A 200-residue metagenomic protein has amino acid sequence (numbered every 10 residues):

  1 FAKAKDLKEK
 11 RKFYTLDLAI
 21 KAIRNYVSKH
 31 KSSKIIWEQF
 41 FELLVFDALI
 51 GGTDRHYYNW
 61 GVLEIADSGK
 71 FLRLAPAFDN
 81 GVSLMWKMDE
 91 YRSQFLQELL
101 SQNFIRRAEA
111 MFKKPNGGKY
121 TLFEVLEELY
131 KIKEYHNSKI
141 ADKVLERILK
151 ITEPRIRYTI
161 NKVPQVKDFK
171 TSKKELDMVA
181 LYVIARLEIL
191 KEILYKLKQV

Functional and structural regions predicted by a protein language model:
F1-L44, V163-K167: ATP-dependent phospho-/nucleotidyl transfer catalytic cores
E9, T15, D54, P76 (+1 more regions): Aromatic-residue detector
H30, H56-Y58, H136: Histidine (H) residue identity feature
F40-N80: Active-site acidic catalytic loop and adjacent metal/ATP-binding pocket of ATP-dependent phosphoryl transfer enzymes
A66-V200: C-terminal catalytic region of ATP-dependent kinase domains
